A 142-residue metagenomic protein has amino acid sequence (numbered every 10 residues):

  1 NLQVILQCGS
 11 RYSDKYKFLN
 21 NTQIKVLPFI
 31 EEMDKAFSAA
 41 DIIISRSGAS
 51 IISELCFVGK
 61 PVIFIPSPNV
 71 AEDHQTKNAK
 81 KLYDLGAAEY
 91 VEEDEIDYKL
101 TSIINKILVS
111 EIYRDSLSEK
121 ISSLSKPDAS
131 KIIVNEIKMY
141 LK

Functional and structural regions predicted by a protein language model:
N1-I42, Q75-A79, V91-L100: Donor-nucleotide binding loops and adjacent catalytic segments primarily of GT-B fold Leloir glycosyltransferases
I30, S38-I52, K60: Acidic donor-binding loop of glycosyltransferase active sites
F37, L55-C56, P61-I63, Y83: Short alpha-helix at the nucleotide-sugar/activated-sugar donor binding site of glycosyltransferases and closely
D41-I42, G59-S67, A87: Structural loop-to-beta junction motif characteristic of Rossmann-like glycosyltransferase folds
G59, T76-A88: Acidic, glycine-centered active-site loop in nucleotide-sugar glycosyltransferases
L85-G86, Y90-E92, I96-I112: C-terminal "capping" alpha-helix adjacent to the active site of nucleotide-linked donor transferases in cell-envelope
Y113-P127: A short, well-ordered alpha-helix in the C-terminal region of glycosyltransferases
K126-K142: C-terminal alpha-helical cap of glycosyltransferases
